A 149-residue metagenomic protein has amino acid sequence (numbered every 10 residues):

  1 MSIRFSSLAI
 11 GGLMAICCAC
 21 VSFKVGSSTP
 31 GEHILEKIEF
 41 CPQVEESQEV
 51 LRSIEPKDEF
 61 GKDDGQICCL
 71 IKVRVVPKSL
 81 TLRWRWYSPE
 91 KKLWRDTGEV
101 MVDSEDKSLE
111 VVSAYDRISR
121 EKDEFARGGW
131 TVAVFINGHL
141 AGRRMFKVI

Functional and structural regions predicted by a protein language model:
M1-G12: Bacterial N-terminal signal peptides that target proteins for export
V21-S22: Bacterial signal peptide processing site
V25-G26: Short, compositionally biased "basic patch" segments
T29-M145: Contiguous segments within soluble domain cores/interaction surfaces
